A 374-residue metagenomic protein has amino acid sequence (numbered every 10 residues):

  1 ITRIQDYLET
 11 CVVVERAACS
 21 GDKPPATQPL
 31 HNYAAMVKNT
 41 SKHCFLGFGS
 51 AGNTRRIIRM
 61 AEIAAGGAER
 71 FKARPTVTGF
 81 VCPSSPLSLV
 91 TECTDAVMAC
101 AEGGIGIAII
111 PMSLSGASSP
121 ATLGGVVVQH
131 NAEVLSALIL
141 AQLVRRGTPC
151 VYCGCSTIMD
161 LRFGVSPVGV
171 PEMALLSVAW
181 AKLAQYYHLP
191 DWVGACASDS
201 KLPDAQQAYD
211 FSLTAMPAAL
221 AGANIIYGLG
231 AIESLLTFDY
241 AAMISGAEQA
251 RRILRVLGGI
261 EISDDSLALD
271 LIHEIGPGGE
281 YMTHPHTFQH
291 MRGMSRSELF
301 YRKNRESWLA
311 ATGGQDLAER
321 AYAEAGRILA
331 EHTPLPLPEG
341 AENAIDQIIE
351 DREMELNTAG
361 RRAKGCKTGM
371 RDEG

Functional and structural regions predicted by a protein language model:
I1-I4, I57-I58, I63, I105-I110 (+10 more regions): Weak global preference for isoleucine
I1-N224: Helix-rich catalytic cores of soluble enzyme domains
S20, S84, P111, S119 (+8 more regions): Generic preference for well-ordered secondary structure
T76, L114, T157-D160, D191-A195 (+4 more regions): Short acidic (Asp/Glu) and glycine-rich catalytic loops that position anionic groups and cofactors
S119, G125-V126, G230, F238 (+1 more regions): Flexible, active-site-adjacent loop/turn segments at secondary-structure boundaries
S177-T283: Hydrophobic alpha-helical bundle architecture
A241-G369, G374: Catalytic-core signal marking the mid-to-C-terminal active-site face
